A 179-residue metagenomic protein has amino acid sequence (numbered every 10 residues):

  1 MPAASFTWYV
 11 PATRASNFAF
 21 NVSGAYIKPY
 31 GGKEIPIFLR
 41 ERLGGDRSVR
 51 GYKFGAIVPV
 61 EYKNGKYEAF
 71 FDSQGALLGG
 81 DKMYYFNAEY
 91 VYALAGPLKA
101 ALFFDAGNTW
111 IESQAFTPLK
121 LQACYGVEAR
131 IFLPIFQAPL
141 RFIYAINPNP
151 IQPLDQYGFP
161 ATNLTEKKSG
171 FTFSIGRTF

Functional and structural regions predicted by a protein language model:
M1-Y92, L102-A106, W110-E112, P118-L119 (+2 more regions): C-terminal outer-membrane beta-barrel translocator/porin domains of Gram-negative envelope proteins and their
T13-F18, G96-A100, L133-R141: Repeated loop/turn-to-beta-strand initiation elements of outer-membrane beta-barrel proteins
Y84, A123-Y125, S169: Exposed loop/turn and edge beta-strand positions of beta-sandwich/beta-sheet ligand-binding modules
L98, F104-A106, N147: An acidic/polar, Gly/Ser/Thr-rich interaction patch typically located in mid-to-C-terminal regions of proteins
I111-E112, T117-I143: Strand-loop-strand
V127-P134, A138, E166-F179: Outer-membrane beta-barrel "beta-signal"
R141, Q152-D155: Active-site pocket scaffolds in enzymes
